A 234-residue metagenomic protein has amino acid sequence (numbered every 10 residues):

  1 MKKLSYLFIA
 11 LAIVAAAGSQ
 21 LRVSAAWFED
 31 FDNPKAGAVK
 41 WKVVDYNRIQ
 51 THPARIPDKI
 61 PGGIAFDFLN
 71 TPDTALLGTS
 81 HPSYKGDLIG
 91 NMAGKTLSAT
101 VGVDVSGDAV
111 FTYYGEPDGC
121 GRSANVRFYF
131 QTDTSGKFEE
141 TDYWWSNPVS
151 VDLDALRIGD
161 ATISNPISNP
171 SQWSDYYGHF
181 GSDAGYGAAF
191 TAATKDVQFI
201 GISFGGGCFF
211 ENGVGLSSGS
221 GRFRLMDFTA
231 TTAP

Functional and structural regions predicted by a protein language model:
M1-L4: Positively charged n-region of N-terminal signal peptides that target proteins for export
F8-A16: Bacterial N-terminal signal peptides
L21-P234: Beta-rich carbohydrate-recognition modules and glycan-binding surfaces
